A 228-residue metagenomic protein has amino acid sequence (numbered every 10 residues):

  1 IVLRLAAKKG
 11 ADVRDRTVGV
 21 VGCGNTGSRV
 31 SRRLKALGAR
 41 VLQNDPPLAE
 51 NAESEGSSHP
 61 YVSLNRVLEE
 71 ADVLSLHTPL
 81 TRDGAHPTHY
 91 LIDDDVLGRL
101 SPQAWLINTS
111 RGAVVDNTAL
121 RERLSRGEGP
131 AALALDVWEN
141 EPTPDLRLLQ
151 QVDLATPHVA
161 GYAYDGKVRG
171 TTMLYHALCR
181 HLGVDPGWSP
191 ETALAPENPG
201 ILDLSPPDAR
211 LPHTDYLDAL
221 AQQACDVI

Functional and structural regions predicted by a protein language model:
I1-T17, V21, R29-R32: Phosphate-binding beta-alpha-beta segment of Rossmann-like dinucleotide-binding domains, i.e., the NAD(P)
T26: Hydrophobic/small residue at the entry helix of a nucleotide-binding pocket
S31-K35, L124-S125: Surface-exposed amphipathic alpha-helices with a cationic face
A36-E55: NAD(P)-binding Rossmann-fold cofactor-contacting core
L37, S57, Q150-V152: Short, structured coil segments at secondary-structure junctions
A49-L146: Rossmann-like adenosine-cofactor binding region
Q103-I228: Rossmann-like dinucleotide-binding domain for NAD(H)/NADP(H)
